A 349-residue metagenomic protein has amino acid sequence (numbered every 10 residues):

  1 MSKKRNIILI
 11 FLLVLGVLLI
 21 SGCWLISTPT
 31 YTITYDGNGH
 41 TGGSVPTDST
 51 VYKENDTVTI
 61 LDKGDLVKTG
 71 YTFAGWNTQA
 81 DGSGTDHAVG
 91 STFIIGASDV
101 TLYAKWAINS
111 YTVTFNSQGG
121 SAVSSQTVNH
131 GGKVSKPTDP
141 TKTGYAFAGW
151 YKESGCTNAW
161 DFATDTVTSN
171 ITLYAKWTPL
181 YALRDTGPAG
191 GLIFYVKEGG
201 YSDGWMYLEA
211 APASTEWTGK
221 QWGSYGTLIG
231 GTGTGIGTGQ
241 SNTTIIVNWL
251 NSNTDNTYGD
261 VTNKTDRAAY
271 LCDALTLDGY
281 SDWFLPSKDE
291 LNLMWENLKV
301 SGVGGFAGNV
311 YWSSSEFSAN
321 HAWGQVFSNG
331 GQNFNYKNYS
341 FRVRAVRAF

Functional and structural regions predicted by a protein language model:
M1-I26: Sec-dependent, cleavable N-terminal signal peptides
K3, L25-P179: Secondary-structure capping and domain/repeat boundary segments
C23-S27, N109, K176-D278, S328 (+1 more regions): Short, compositionally biased
Y31, T72, V100, Y111 (+8 more regions): Residues that flank catalytic or metal-binding motifs in active/ligand-binding sites
G39, A80, G119, P212-S214 (+3 more regions): Short, flexible loop/turn elements at secondary-structure junctions
T41-N55, G84-S91, S121-V134, N158-T166 (+3 more regions): Short, polar loop/linker segments at the starts of domains and inter-domain junctions
A74, A148-G149, T178-P179, E198 (+4 more regions): C-terminal, surface-exposed recognition/capping segments
